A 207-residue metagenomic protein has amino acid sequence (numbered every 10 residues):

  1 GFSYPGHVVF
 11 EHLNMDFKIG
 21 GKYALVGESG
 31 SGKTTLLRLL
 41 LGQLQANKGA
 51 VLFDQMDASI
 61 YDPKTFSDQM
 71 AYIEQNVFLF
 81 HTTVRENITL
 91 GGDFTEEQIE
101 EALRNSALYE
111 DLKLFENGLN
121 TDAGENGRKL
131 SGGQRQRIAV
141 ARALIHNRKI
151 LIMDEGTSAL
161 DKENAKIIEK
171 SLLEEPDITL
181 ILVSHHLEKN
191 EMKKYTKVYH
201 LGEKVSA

Functional and structural regions predicted by a protein language model:
G1-G6, V51: Conserved beta1/A-loop at the N-terminus of ABC ATPase nucleotide-binding domains
Y23-A24, Y72: Short beta-strand immediately N-terminal to the Walker A/P-loop
V26-E28: The feature captures the beta-strand-to-loop junction immediately N-terminal to the Walker
T35, A71, N76, V84-N87 (+1 more regions): ABC-family ATPase nucleotide-binding domain "signature/switch" substructure
L41: Helix-to-loop junction immediately C-terminal to a conserved catalytic motif
A50-L52, I60, R85-E125, I168-K170: ABC ATPase nucleotide-binding domain helical subdomain, centered on the C-loop/LSGGQ "ABC signature"
